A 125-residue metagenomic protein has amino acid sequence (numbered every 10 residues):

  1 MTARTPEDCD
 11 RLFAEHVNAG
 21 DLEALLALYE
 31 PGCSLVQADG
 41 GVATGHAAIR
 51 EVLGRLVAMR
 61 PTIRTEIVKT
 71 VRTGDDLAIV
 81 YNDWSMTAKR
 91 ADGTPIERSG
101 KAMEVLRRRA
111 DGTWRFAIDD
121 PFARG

Functional and structural regions predicted by a protein language model:
T2-R4, C9, L22-D76, E97: A solvent-exposed, acidic/Ser-Thr-rich amphipathic alpha-helical stretch
L12-F13: Generic hydrophobic alpha-helical segments
Y29-E30, W84-M86, D120-F122: Short beta-strand segments enriched in hydrophobic/aromatic residues within well-folded beta-rich domains
M59, T87-I96: Short, cysteine-centered beta-strand-loop-beta hairpins and adjacent loop/turn segments enriched in charged/polar
D75-M86: A short hydrophobic beta-strand element
S99-G125: Short beta-strand edge/turn micro-motifs at domain boundaries
